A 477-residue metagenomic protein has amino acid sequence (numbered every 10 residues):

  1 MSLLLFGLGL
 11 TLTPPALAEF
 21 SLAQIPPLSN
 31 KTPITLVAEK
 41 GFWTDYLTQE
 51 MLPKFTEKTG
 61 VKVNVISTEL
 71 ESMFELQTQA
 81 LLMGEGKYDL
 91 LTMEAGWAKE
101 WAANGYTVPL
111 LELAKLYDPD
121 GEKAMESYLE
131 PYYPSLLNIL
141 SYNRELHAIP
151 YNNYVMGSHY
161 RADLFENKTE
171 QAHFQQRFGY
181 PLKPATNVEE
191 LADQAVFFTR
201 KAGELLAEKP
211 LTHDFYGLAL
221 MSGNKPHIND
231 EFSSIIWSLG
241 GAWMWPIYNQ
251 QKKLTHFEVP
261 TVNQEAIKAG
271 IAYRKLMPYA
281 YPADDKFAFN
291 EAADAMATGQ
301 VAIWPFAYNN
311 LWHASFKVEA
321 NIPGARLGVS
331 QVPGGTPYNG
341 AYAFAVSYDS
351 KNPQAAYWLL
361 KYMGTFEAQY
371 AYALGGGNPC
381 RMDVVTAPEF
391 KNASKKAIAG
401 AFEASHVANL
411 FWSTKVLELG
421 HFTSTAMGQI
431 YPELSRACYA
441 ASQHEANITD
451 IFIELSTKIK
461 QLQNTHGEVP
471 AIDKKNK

Functional and structural regions predicted by a protein language model:
E19-L28, A95-G157, E208-L211, G324-Q331 (+1 more regions): Hinge/lid segment of periplasmic solute-binding proteins
S21-Q24, G41-K62, H159: Short, polar/charged alpha-helical segment
L28, P33-E50, T425: Extracytoplasmic "Venus flytrap"
T32, R144, L164, V259-P260 (+5 more regions): Extracytoplasmic/periplasmic substrate-recognition and gating elements
I34, P53-Y132, K168, D294-A295 (+2 more regions): Extracytoplasmic "Venus flytrap"/periplasmic binding protein-like
T68-L76, T186-E190, D284-T298: Short helix-initiation/N-cap motifs at beta->coil->alpha
S141, K286, A399-K460: C-terminal capping/gating helix-and-loop segments adjacent to ligand/active sites or protein-protein/ligand interfaces
E190-T199, S234-K286, R326-G328: Glycine-centered hinge/linker elements that transmit conformational signals in sensory and ligand-binding systems
